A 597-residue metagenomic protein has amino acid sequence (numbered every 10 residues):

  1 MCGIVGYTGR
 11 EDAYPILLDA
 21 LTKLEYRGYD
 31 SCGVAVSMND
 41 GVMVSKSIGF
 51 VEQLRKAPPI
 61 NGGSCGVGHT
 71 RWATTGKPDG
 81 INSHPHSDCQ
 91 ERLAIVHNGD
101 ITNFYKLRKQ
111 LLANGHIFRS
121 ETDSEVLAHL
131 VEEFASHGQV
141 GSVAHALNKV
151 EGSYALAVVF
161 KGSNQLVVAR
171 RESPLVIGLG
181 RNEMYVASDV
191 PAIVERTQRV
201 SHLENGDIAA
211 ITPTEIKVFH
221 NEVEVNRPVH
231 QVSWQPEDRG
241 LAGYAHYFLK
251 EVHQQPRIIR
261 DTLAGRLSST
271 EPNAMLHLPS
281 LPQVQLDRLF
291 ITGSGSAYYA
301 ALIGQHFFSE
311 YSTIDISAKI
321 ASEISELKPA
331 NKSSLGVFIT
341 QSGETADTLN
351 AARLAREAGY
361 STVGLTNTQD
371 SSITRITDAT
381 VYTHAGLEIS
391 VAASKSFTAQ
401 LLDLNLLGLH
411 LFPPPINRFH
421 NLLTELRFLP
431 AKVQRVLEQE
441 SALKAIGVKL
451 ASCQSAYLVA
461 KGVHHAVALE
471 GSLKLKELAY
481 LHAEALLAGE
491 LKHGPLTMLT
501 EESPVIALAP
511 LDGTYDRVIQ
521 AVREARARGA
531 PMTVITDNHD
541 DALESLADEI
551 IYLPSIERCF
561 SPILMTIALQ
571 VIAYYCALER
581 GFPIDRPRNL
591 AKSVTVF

Functional and structural regions predicted by a protein language model:
M1-L241, A245-H246, Q254-L286, R435-Q439 (+2 more regions): Conserved short alpha-helical segments that host acidic/polar catalytic motifs at enzyme active sites
S64, G68-I81, S268-S280, G304-I339 (+2 more regions): Glycine-rich oxoanion-binding loops at beta->alpha junctions
N103, D123-V126, A300, G304 (+4 more regions): Catalytic-loop motifs flanking and including active-site residues across diverse enzymes
S153-E183, A451-E477, I519: Acidic/histidine-rich
Q255-I259, L263-F290, A379-P504, A577-F597: Active-site phosphate/pyrophosphate-binding segments
L281-F428, K461, L508-P554, I572 (+1 more regions): Glycine-rich phosphate-binding loops that contact phosphosugars or nucleotide phosphates
P531-T533, E544-L546, I556-F597: Generic C-terminus detector
